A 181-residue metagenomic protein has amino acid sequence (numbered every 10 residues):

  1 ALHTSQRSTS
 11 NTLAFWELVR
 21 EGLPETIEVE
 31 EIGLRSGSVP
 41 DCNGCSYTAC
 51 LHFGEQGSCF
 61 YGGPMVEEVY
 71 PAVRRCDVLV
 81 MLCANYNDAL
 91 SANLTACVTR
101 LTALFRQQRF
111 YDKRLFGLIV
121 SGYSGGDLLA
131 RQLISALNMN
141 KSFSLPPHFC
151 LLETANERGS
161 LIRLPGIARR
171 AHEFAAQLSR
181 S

Functional and structural regions predicted by a protein language model:
A1-R106, P146-P147, R158-S181: N-terminal beta1-alpha1-beta2 submodule of the flavodoxin-like/Rossmannoid cofactor-binding fold
F110-C150: Short, glycine-/small-residue-rich phosphate/pyrophosphate-handling segment
L152-N156: Histidine-bearing beta->alpha loop at or near hydrolase active sites
